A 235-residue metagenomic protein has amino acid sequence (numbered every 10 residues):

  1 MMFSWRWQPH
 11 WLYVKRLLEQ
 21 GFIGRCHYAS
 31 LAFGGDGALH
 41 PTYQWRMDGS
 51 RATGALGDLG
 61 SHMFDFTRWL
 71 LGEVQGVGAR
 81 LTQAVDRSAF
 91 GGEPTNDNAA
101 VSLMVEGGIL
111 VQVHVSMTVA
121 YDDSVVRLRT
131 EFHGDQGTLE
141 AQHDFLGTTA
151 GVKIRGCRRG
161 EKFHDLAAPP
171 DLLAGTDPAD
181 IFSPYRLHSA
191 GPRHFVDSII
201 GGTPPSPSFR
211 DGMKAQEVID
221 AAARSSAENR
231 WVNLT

Functional and structural regions predicted by a protein language model:
W5-E93, N229: Predominantly a Rossmann-like dinucleotide-binding segment in NAD(P)-dependent oxidoreductases
Y13-R16, F66, A100, H194 (+2 more regions): Alpha-helical elements of Rossmann-like donor-binding domains used by nucleotide-donor carbohydrate transfer enzymes
S30-F33, F145-L172: Mobile, glycine-enriched helix-loop/loop "lid" segments at the mouths of ligand-binding/catalytic clefts that gate
H40, A168, L187-H194: Generic alpha-helical secondary structure signal
D65-K153, S189-G201: Contiguous beta-strand/loop segments that form the cofactor/metal-binding neighborhood of enzyme cores
E106, R155, A179-F182, A190 (+1 more regions): C-terminal helix-rich "cap/oligomerization" subdomain common to oxidoreductases
V113-V115, L139-H143, E161-I181: Short amphipathic beta-strand/extended segments with alternating polar/hydrophobic composition
